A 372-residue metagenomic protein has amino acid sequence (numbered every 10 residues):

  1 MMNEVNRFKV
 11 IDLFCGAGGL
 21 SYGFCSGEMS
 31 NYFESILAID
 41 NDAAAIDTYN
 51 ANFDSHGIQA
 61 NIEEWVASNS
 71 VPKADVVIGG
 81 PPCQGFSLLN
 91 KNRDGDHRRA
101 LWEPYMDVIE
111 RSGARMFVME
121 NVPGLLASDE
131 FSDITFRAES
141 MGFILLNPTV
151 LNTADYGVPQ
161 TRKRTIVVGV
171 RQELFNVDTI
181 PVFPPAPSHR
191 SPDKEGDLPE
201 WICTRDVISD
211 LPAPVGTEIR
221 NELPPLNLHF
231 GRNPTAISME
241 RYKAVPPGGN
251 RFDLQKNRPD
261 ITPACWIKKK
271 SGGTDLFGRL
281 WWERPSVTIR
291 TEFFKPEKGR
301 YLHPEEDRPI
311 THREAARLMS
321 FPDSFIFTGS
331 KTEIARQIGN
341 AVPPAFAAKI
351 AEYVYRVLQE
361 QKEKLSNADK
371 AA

Functional and structural regions predicted by a protein language model:
M2-R115, P123-S132, F136: Core alpha/beta nucleotide-donor-binding catalytic domains of modification enzymes
A17, R164, W201, N340-P344 (+1 more regions): Short alpha-helical patches at coil-to-helix transitions and adjacent helical residues in well-structured domains
F33, P159-T161, I202, E283 (+1 more regions): A short, structural micro-pattern
S68-A74, F86-K270: Class I S-adenosyl-L-methionine
I78, I166-G169, T288-T291: Short hydrophobic-aromatic micro-motifs
P81-P82, A114, P159, P322 (+1 more regions): Proline-centered helix-kink/hinge sites
P81-Q84, Q172-E173, F294: Short glycine-rich anion-binding loops that position phosphate/pyrophosphate groups of nucleotides and phosphorylated
L226-A372: C-terminal target-recognition/interaction regions appended to catalytic cores
